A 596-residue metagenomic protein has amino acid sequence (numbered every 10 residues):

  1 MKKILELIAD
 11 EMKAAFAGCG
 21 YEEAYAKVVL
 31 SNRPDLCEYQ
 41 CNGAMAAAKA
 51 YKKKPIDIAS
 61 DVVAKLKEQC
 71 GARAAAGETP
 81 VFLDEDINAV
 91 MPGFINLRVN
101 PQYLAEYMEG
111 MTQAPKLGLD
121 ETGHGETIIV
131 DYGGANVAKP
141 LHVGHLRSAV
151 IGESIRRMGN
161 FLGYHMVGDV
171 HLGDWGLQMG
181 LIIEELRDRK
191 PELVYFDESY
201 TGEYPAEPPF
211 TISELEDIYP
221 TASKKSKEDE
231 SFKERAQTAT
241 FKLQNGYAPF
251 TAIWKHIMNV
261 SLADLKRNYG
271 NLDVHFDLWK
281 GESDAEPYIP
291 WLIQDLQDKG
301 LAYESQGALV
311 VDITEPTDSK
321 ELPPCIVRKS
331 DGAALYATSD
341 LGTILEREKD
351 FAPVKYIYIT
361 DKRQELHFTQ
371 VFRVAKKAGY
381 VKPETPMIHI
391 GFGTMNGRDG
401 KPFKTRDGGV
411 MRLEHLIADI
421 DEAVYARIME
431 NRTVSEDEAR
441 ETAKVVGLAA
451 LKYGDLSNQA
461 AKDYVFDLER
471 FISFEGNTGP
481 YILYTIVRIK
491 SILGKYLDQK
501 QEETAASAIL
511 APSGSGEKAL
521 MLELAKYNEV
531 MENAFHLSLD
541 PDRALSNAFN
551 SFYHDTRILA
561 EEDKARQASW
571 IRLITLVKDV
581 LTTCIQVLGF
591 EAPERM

Functional and structural regions predicted by a protein language model:
M1-R73, G77-A105, T122-M596: Non-catalytic interaction-recognition regions
E106-M111: Short, charged, solvent-exposed linker or helix-capping segments at domain edges/interfaces that act as flexible hinges
T112-T122: Flexible, low-complexity linker/hinge segments
